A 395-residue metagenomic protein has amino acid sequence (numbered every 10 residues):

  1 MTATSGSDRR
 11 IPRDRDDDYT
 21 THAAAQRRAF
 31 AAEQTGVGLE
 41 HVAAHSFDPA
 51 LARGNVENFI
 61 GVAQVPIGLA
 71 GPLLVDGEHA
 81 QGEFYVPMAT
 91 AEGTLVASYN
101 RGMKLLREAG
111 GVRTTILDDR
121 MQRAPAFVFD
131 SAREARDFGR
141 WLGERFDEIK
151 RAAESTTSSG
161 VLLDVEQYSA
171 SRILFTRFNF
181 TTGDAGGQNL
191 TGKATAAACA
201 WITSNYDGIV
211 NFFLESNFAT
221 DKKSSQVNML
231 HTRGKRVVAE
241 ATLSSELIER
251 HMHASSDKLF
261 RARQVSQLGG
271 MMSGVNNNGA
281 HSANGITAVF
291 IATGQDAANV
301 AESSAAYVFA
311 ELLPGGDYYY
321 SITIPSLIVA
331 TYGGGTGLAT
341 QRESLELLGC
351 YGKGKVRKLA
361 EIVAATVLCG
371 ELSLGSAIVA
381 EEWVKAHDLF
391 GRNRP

Functional and structural regions predicted by a protein language model:
M1-Y85, S98-R101, D118-R120, L389-P395: Acidic/polar, glycine-rich intrinsically disordered N-terminal extensions of enzymes
H41-V42, A153-Q167, N205-N217, K258-A262 (+4 more regions): Flexible, glycine/charged-enriched surface loops at secondary-structure junctions
G61-V96, T182-G192, G269-Q295, T366-S376: Conserved phosphate/anionic-ligand binding catalytic regions in large, soluble enzymes, centered on
A63, G68-S171, T176: Small-residue-rich
Y85-V112, F146-S155, V289-S344: Long, charge-patterned amphipathic alpha-helical coiled-coil/hairpin "stalk" segments used as oligomerization
E92, S131-E134, F180-G186, S326-I328 (+1 more regions): A generic structural motif
T181-T336: Glycine-rich anion/phosphate-binding loop at the beta-strand->alpha-helix junction
Y319-P395: Internal helix-turn-beta structural module
